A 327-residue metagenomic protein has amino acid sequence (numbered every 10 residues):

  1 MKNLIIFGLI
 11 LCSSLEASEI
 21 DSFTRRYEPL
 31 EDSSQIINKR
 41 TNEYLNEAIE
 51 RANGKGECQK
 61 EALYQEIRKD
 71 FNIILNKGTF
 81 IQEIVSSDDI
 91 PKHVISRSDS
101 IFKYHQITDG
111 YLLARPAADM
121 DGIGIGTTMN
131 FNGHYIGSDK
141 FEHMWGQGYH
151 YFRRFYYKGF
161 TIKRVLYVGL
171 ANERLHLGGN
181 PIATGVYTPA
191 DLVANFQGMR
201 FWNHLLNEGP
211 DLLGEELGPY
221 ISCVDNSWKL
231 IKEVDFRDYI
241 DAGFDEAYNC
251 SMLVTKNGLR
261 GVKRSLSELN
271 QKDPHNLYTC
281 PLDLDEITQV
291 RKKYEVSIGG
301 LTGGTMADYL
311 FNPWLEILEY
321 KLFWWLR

Functional and structural regions predicted by a protein language model:
L4-C12: Sec-dependent N-terminal signal peptides
A17-Y167, G178-L192, F196-R327: Intrinsically disordered, low-complexity, mixed-charge
